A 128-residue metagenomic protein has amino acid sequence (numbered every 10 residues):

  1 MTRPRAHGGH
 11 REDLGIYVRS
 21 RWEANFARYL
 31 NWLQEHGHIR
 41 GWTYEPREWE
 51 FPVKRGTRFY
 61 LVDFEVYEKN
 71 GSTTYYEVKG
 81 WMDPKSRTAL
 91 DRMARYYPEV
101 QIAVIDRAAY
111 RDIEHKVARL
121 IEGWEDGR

Functional and structural regions predicted by a protein language model:
M1-R128: Electrostatic, structured charged patches in enzyme active sites and in nucleic-acid/phosphate-binding
